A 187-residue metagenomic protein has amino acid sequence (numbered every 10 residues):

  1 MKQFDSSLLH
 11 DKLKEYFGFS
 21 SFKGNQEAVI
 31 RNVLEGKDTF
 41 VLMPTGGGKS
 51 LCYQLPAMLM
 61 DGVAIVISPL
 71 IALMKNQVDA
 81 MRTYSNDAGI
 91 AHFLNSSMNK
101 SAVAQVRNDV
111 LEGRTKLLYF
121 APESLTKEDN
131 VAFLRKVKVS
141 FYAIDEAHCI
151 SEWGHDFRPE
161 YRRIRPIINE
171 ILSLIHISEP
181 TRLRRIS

Functional and structural regions predicted by a protein language model:
K2-L42: Conserved pre-motif I regulatory segment
L34-E35, G47-V63, A80-R82: Walker A/P-loop NTP-binding motif
E35-V41, G62-V63, T115-K116, L174: Pre-Walker A (Motif I) flank of P-loop NTPase domains
V41, V66, L118-F120, Y142: Hydrophobic positions in the central parallel beta-sheet of the AAA+
I65, I71-Y119: Conserved nucleic-acid-binding Ia/Ib motif block in the N-terminal RecA-like helicase ATPase lobe
R114-N130: Conserved helicase/translocase P-loop NTPase motor core
N130-L174: SF2 helicase catalytic motif II
I175-S187: Single conserved hydrophobic/aromatic residue that forms the stacking wall/gate of nucleotide- or nucleobase-binding
